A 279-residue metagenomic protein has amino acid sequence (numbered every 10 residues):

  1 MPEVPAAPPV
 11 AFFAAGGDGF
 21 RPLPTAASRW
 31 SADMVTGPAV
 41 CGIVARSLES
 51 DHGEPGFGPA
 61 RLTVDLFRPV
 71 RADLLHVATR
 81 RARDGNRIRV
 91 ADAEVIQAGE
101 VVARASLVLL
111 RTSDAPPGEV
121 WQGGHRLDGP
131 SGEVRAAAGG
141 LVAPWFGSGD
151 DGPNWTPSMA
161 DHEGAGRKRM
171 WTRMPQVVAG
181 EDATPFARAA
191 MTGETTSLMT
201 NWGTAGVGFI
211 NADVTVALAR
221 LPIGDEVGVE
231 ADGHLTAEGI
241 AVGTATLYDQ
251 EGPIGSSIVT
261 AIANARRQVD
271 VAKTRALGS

Functional and structural regions predicted by a protein language model:
M1-S279: Terminal targeting signals and extreme-terminal segments of soluble enzymes
